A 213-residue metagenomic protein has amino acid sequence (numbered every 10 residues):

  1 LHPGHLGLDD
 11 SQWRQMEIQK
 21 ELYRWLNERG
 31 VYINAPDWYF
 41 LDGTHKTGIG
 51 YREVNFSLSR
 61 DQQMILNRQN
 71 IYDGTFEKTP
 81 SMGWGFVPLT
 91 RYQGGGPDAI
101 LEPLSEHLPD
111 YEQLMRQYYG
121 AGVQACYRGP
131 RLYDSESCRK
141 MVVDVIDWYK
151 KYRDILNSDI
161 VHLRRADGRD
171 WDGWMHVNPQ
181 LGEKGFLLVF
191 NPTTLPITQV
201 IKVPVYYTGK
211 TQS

Functional and structural regions predicted by a protein language model:
L1-S11: Aromatic-lined carbohydrate-binding/catalytic grooves of carbohydrate-active enzymes
Q15-S213: Active-site-proximal substrate-binding groove within the catalytic cores of carbohydrate-active enzymes
